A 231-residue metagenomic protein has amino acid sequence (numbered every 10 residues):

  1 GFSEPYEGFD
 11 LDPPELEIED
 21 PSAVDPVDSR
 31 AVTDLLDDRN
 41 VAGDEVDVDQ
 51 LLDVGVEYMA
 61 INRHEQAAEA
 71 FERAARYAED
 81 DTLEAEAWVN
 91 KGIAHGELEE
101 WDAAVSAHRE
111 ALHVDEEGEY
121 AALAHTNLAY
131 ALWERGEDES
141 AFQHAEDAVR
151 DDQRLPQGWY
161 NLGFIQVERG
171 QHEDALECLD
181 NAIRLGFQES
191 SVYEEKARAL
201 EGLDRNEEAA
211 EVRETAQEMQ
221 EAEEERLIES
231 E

Functional and structural regions predicted by a protein language model:
V32-Q50, A78-D81, D115-E119: TPR-adjacent "capping" and linker segments in tetratricopeptide-repeat scaffold/adaptor proteins
L52-A60, A85-E97, Y120-W133, Q157-F164 (+1 more regions): Conserved alpha-helical positions within TPR/SEL1-like repeat arrays
A74, E110-A111, D147-A148, N181-A182 (+1 more regions): Canonical positions in the second alpha-helix
Y77-D80, V114-E117, D151, L185 (+1 more regions): Structural marker of alpha-solenoid helical repeat scaffolds
